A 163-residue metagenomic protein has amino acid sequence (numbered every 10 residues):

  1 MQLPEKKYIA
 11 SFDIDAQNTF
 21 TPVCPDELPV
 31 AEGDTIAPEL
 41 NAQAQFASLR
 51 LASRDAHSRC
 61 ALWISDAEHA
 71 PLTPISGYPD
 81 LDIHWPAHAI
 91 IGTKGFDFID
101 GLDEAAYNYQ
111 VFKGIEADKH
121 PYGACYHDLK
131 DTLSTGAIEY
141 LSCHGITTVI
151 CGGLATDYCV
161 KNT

Functional and structural regions predicted by a protein language model:
P4-A10: Extreme N-terminal starter segment of soluble prokaryotic enzymes
A10-F12, I150: Conserved beta-strand elements of the Class I
F12-I14, R54: Active-site flanking residues adjacent to catalytic metal/cofactor-binding acidic residues
A16-V23: Short acidic, Gly/Ser-rich segments with clustered Asp/Glu that frequently serve as metal-coordination loops in enzyme
N18, D55-H57, I115, A155-Y158: Short, glycine/serine-rich, charged loops/turns that create anion-binding and catalytic segments at active sites
C24-E32, A124-D128: Short glycine-enriched, charge-decorated loop/helix-capping segments at active-site entrances that position
P38-T148: Active-site alpha/beta core segments
I146-N162: Glycine-rich anion-binding loop/nest that anchors nucleotide
